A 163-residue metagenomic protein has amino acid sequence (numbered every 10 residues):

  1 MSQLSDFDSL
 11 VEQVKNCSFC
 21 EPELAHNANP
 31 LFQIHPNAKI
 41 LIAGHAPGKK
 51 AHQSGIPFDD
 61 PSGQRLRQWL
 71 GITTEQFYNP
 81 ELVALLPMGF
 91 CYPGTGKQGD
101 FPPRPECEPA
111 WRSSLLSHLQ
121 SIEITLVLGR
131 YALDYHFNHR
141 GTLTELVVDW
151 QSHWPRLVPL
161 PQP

Functional and structural regions predicted by a protein language model:
S2-P163: A polyanion-binding, active-site-adjacent surface
